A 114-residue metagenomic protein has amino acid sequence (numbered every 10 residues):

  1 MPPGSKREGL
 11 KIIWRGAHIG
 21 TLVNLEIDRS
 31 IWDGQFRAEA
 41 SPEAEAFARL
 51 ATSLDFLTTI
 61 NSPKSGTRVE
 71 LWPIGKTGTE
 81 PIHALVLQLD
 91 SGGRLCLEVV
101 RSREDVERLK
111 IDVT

Functional and structural regions predicted by a protein language model:
M1-T114: Terminal leader/tail segments of proteins
